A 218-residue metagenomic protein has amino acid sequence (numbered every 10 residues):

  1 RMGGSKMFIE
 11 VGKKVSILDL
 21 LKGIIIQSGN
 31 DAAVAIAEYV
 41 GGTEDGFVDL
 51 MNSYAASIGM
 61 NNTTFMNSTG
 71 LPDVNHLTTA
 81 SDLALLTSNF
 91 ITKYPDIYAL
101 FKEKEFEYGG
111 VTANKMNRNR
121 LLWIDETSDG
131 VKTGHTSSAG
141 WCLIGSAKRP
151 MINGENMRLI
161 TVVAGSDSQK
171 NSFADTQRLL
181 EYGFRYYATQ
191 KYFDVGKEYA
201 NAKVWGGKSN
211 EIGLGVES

Functional and structural regions predicted by a protein language model:
R1-S81, S88-Y94: Active-site-adjacent loops and short helices of periplasmic peptidoglycan-processing enzymes
M60-N61, V74-L77, S81-S218: Domain-terminus/edge residues, biased toward the C-terminal soluble/receptor-binding domains of extracytoplasmic
